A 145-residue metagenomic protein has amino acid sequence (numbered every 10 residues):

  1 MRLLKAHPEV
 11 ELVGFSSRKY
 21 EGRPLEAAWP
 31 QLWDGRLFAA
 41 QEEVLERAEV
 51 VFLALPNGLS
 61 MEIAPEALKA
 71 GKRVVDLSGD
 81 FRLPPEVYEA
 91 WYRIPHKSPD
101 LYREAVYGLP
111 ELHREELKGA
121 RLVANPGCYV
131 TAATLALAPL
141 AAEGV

Functional and structural regions predicted by a protein language model:
M1-V145: N-terminal Rossmann-like NAD(P) cofactor-binding subdomain of oxidoreductases, focused on the glycine-rich
